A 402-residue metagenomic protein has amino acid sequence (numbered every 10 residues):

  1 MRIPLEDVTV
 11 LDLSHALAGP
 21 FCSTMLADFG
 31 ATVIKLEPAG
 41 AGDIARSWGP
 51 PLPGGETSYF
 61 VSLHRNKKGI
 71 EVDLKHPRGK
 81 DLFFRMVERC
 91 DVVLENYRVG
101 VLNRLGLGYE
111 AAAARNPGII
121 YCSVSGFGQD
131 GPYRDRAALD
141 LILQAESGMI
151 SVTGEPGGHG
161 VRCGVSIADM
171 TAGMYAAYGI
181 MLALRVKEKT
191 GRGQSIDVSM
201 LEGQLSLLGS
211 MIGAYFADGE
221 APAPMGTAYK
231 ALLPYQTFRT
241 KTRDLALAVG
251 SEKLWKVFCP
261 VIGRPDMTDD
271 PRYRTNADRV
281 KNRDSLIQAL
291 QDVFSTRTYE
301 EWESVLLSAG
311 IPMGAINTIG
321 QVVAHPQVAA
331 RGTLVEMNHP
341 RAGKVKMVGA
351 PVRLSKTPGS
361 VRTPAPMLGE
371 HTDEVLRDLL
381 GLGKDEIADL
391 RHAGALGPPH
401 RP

Functional and structural regions predicted by a protein language model:
M1-K189, M367, D373-P402: N-terminal helix-loop segment corresponding to the beta1-alpha1 unit of nucleotide/adenylate-binding folds
G40, F127-G128, M200-L205, I212 (+3 more regions): Glycine-rich beta-alpha junction loops
P51, F60, M225-K230, Y235-Q236 (+2 more regions): Short Gly/Pro-enriched turn/cap motifs at secondary-structure boundaries
Q129, G157-I167, E188-Q204, A223-K230 (+1 more regions): Conserved Rossmann-fold dehydrogenase catalytic segment
G173-G193, S206-D218, C259-P265: Oxidoreductase and adenylate-handling cofactor-binding alpha/beta cores
A228, L233-A309, M313: Aromatic-enriched alpha-helical interface/lid elements that frame and gate functional surfaces
S308-R362: A glycine-rich dinucleotide-binding beta-alpha-beta segment and adjacent secondary-structure elements that constitute
R341-D389: Flexible, small-/acidic-enriched active-site or ligand-binding loops
